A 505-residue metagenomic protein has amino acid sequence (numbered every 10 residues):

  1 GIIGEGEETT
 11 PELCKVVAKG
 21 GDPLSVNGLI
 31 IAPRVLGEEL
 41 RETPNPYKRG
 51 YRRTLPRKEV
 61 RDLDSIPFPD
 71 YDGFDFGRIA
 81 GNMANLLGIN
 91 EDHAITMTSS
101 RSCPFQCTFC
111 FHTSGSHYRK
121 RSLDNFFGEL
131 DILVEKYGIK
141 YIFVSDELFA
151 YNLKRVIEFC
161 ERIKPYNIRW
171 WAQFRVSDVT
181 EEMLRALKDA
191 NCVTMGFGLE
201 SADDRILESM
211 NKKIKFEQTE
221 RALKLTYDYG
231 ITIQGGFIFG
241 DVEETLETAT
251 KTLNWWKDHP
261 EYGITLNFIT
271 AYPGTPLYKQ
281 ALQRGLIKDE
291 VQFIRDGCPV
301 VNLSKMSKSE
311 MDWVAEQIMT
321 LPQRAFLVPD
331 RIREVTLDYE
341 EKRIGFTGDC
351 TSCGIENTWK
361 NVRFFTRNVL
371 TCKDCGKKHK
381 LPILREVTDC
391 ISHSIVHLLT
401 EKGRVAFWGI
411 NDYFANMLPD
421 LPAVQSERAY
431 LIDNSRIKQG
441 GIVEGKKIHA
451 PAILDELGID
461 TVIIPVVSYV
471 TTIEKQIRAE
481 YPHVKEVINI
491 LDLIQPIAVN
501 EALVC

Functional and structural regions predicted by a protein language model:
G1-F127, K136-G138, N302, W313-C353 (+3 more regions): Acidic, low-complexity intrinsically disordered segments
E7-T10, E59-R61, S102-P104, F149-A150 (+8 more regions): Short, solvent-exposed loop/turn segments at secondary-structure junctions
R49, P69-I233, T358-V362, T366-T371 (+1 more regions): Radical SAM [4Fe-4S] cluster-binding motif and immediate context
V134-S145, N167-Q173, K188-L199, D203 (+5 more regions): Conserved C-terminal portion of the radical SAM core fold that forms the substrate/S-adenosylmethionine-binding
E158-F159, E182-A186, S209, K251 (+2 more regions): A short acidic, amphipathic alpha-helical/loop segment
V242, Q280-G297, T471-L491: Internal alpha/beta domain cores that form substrate/cofactor-binding pockets in large enzymes and binding proteins
R343-R363, L370-C505: Hydrophobic, well-ordered beta-alpha structural blocks that scaffold small-molecule cofactor pockets
